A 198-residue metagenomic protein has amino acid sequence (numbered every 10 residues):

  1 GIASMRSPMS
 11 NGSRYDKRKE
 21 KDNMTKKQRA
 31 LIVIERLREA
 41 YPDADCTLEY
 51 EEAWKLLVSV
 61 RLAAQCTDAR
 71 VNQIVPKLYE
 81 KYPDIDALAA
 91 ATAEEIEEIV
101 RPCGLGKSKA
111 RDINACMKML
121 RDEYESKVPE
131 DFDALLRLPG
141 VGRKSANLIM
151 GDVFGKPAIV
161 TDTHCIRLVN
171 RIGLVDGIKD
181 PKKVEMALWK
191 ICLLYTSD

Functional and structural regions predicted by a protein language model:
G1, R6-S10, R14-R18, Y195: A cross-taxon signal for low-complexity, glycine/charged-rich
T25-S197: Catalytic cores of DNA base-excision repair glycosylases
